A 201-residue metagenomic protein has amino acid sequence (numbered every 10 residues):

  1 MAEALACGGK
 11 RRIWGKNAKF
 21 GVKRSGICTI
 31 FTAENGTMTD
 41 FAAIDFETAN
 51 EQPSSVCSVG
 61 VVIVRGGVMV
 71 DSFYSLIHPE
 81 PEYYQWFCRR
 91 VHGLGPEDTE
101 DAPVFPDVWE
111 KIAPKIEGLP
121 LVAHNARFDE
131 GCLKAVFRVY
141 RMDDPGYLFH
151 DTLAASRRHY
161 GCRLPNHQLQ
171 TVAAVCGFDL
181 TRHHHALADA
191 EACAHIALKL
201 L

Functional and structural regions predicted by a protein language model:
K19, K23-T37: Short, Lys/Arg-enriched N-terminal segments with co-localized hydrophobic residues within the first ~10-30 amino acids
F31-Y147, C162, N166-H184: Conserved non-catalytic scaffold segment of RNase H-like nuclease domains
D143-R157: Conserved beta-strand -> loop -> alpha-helix junction used to position metal-binding or nucleic-acid-contacting
H185-L198: Acidic, divalent-metal-coordinating active-site segment for phosphoryl/phosphodiester hydrolysis, typified by short
